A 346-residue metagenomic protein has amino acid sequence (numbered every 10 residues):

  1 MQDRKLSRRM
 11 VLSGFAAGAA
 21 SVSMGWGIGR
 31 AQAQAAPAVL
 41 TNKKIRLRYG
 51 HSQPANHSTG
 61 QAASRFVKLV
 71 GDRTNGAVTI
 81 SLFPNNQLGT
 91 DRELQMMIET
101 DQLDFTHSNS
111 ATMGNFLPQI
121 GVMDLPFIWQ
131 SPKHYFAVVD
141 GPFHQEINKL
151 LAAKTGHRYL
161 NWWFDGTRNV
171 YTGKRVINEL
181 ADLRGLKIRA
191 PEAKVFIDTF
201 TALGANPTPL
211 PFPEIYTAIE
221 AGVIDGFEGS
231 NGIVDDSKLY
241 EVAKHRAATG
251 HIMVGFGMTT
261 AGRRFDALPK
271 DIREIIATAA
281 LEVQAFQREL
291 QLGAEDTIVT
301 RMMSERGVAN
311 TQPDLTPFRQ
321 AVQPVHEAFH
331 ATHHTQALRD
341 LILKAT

Functional and structural regions predicted by a protein language model:
Q2-H134, F143, K149-T346: N-terminal secretory/targeting leader peptides
